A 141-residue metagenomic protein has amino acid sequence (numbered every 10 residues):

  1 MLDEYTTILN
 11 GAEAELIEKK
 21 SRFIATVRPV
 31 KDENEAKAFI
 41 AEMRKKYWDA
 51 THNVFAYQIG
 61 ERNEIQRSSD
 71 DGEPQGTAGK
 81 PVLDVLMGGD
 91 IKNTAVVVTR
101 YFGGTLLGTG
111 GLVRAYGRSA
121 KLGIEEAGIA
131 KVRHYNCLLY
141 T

Functional and structural regions predicted by a protein language model:
M1-G76: C-terminal regulatory domains involved in ligand/effector binding and gene-expression control
G11-E15, L83-L86, A127-G128: Short beta-strand/turn micro-motifs at beta-sheet edges
S21, A50, D90-K92, R133: Short flexible coil/turn linkers enriched for glycine and charged/polar residues that connect secondary-structure
N34-A41, K45, D84, R114 (+2 more regions): Solvent-exposed alpha-helical segments within well-ordered globular domains of core cellular machineries
Q66, E73-T105: Ordered, amphipathic secondary-structure segments that act as subunit-interaction surfaces in large macromolecular
A95-V98, T105-C137: Glycine- and Gly-Pro-enriched alpha-helical subdomains that act as flexible, kink-prone "lid/hinge" or packing modules
Y140-T141: Conserved small/polar residues in nucleotide/adenosyl-binding loops
